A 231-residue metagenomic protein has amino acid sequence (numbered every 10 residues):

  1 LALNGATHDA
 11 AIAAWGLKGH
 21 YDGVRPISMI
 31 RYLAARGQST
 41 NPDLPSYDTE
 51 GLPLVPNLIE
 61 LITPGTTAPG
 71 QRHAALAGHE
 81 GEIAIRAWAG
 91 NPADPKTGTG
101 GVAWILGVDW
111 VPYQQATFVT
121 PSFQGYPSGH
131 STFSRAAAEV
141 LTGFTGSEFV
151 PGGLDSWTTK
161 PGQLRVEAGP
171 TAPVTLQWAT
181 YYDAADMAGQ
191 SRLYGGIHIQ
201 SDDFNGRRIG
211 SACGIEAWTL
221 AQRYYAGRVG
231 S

Functional and structural regions predicted by a protein language model:
L1-S231: Hydrophobic alpha-helical bundle signature of multipass membrane enzymes
